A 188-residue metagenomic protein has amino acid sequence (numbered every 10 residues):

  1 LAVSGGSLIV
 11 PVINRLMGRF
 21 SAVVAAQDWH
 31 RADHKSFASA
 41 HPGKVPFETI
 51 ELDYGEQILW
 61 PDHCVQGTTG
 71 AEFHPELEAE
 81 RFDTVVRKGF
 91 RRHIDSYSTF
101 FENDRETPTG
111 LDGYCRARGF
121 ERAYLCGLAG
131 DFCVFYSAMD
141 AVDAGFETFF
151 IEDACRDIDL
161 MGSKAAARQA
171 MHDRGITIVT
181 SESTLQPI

Functional and structural regions predicted by a protein language model:
L1-F90, A117, E121, F146-F149 (+1 more regions): Active-site acidic carboxylates
I13, F132-G145: Histidine-anchored nucleotide/phosphate-binding helix
R31-K35, I94-D95, C133-V134: Short catalytic/ligand-binding loop motif for oxyanion handling, primarily in non-cytosolic enzymes, centered on
A38, S98-F101, A138, S163-A165: Surface-exposed beta-strand edges and their flanking turn/coil or helix-capping segments
D62-G67, F100-R105, G127: Short, surface-exposed loop/turn motifs that are enriched in glycine and acidic residues and include a nearby proline
G70, H74, P108, D112 (+1 more regions): Hydrophobic, well-ordered secondary-structure segments
H93-R118, R122: Alpha-helical scaffold elements lining the catalytic groove of polysaccharide deacetylases
F120-Y136, F150-R156: Glycine-rich anion-binding loop/nest that anchors nucleotide
